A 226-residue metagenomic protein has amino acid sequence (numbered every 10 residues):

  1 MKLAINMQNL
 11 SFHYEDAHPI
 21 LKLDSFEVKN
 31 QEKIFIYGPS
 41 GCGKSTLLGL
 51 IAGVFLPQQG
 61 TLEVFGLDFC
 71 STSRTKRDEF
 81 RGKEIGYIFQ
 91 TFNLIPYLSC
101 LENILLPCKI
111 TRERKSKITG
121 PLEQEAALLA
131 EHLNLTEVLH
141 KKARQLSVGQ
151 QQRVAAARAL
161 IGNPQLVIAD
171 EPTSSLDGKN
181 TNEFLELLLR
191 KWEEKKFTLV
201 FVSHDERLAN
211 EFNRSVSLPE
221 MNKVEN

Functional and structural regions predicted by a protein language model:
A52: Helix-to-loop junction immediately C-terminal to a conserved catalytic motif
G60-D68: Conserved ABC transporter NBD signature motif
D68, K117-E137: Conserved ABC ATPase "signature" region
L98-P107: Short coil-to-helix segment of the ABC ATPase nucleotide-binding domain corresponding to the Q-loop/switch region
K142-L146, Q150-Q152: Conserved ABC ATPase signature
I161-Q165: A short, proline-enriched helix->beta-strand linker immediately N-terminal to the Walker B motif in ABC-type P-loop
V167-D170: Catalytic Walker B motif of ABC-type/P-loop ATPase nucleotide-binding domains
